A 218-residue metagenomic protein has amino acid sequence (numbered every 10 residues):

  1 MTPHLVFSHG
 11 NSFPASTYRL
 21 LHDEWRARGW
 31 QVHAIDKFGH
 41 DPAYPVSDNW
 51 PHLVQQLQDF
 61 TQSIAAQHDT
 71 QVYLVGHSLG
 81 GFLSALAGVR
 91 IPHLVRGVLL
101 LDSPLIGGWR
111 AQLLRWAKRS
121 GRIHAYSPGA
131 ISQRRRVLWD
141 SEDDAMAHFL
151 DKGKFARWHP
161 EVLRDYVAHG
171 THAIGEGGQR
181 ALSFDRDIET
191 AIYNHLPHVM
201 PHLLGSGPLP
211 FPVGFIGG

Functional and structural regions predicted by a protein language model:
T2-Y44, T61: Conserved HGGG/HGGXW glycine-rich cap/lid loop of the alpha/beta-hydrolase fold
V6-G10, H77, G217: The conserved beta1-alpha1 loop
H33-I35, L101, I216: The conserved SAM/SAH-binding core of class I Rossmann-like methyltransferase domains, concentrating on the hydrophobic
K37-V75, L105, L114-A117: Active-site loop/oxyanion-hole signature of alpha/beta-hydrolase fold enzymes
V54, Q58, D140-D151, R164-V167: An amphipathic alpha-helix signature
T70-L113: Conserved hydrolase catalytic core segment
G97-V137: Flexible "cap/lid" loop of the alpha/beta hydrolase fold
E161, T171-G218: Conserved serine/cysteine hydrolase catalytic core
